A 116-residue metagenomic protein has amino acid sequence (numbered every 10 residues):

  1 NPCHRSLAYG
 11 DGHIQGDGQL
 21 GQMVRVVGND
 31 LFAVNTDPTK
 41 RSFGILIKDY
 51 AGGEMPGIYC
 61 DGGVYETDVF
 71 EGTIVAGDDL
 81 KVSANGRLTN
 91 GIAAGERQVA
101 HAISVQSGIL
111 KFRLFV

Functional and structural regions predicted by a protein language model:
N1-V116: Surface-exposed, low-hydrophobicity beta-strand/loop segments enriched in small/polar/acidic residues
